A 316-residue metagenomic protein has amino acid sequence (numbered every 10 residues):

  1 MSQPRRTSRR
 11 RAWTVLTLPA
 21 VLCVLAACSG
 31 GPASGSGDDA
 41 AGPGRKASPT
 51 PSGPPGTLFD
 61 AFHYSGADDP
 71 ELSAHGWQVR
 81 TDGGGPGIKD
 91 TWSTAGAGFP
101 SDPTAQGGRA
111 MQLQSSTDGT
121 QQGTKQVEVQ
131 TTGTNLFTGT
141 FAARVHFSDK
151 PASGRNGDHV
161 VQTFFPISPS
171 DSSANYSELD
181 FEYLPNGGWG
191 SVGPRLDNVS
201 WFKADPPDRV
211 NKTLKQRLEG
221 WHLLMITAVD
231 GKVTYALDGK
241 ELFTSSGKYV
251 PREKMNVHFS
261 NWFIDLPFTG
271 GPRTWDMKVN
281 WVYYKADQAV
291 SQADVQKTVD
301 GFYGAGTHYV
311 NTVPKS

Functional and structural regions predicted by a protein language model:
M1-S34: Secretory targeting and sorting signals
L25-G157, Q162, N280-S316: Low-complexity, Ser/Thr/Pro/Gly-rich disordered linker/stalk regions
F62, F141-A143, G220-A228, V233-Y235: Short tryptophan-centered beta-strand motifs in secreted/extracellular beta-sheet-rich domains of glycan-recognition
Q126-T134, V210-K215, G247: Beta-strand-rich interaction surfaces with strong enrichment in secreted/lumenal proteins
Q162-S200: Glycan-recognition/cleft segments
N198-W221: Short, aromatic/His-centered strand-loop micro-motif at the edge of beta-sheets
L237-G239: Short strand-turn-strand beta-turns centered on an Asx-Gly dipeptide
K248-M277: Flexible glycan-contacting loops in extracellular carbohydrate-active proteins
